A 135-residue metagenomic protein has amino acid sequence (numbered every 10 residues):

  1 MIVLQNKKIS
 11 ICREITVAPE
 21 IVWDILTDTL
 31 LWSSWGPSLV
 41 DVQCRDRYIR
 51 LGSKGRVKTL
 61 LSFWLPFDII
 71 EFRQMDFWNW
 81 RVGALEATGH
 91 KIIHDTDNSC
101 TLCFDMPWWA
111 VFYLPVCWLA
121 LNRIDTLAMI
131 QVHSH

Functional and structural regions predicted by a protein language model:
M1-R45: Hydrophobic ligand-binding cavity/cleft-lining segments
N6, L60-S62, A84-L85: Glycine-centered tight beta-turn/hairpin loop motif at sheet-sheet or coil-to-beta transitions
R13, L65-E71, A87-D95: Hydrophobic/aromatic beta-strand elements that line small-molecule binding cavities or substrate pockets in beta-rich
V22-L26, W32, G55, I69 (+3 more regions): Hydrophobic pocket/interface hotspot
Q43, K58, F63-R73: A short, surface-exposed loop/turn module that caps and links secondary-structure elements
I49-R56, F72-W80: Short, hydrophobic/aromatic-rich segments at coil-to-beta transitions
F77-H135: Beta-strand/loop substructures that line and gate deep hydrophobic ligand-binding cavities in soluble
